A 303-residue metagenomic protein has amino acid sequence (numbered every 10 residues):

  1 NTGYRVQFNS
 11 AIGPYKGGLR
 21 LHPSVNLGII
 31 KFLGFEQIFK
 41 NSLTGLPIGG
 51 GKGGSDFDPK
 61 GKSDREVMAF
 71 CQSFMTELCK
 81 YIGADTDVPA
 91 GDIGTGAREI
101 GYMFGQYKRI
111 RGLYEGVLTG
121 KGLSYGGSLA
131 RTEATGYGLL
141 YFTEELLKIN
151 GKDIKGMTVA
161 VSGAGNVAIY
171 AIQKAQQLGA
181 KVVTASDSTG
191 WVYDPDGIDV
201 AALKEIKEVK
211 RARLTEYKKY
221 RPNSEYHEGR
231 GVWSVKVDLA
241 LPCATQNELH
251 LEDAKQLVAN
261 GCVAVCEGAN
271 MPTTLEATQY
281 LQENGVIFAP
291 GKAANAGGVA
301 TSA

Functional and structural regions predicted by a protein language model:
N1-F39, P47, D56-F57, G61: Generic N-terminal targeting/processing segments that precede catalytic cores or assembly contacts
L27, K31-F35, M68-C79, I100-G105 (+8 more regions): Predominant activation on well-ordered alpha-helical scaffold segments within soluble catalytic domains
F32, T86-A90, L113-L118, V161 (+5 more regions): General beta-strand structural signal in soluble alpha/beta enzymes
N41-I154: Glycine/serine-rich phosphate-binding loop and adjoining beta1-alpha1 elements at the start of nucleotide-handling
I82-D85, K152-G156, V235-D238, L257-A264 (+1 more regions): Short, surface-exposed connector motifs at secondary-structure boundaries
T119-G122, G127-K236: Glycine-rich phosphate/diphosphate-binding loop of Rossmann-like nucleotide-binding domains
A244-A303: Rossmann-fold NAD(P)-binding glycine/threonine-rich loop
